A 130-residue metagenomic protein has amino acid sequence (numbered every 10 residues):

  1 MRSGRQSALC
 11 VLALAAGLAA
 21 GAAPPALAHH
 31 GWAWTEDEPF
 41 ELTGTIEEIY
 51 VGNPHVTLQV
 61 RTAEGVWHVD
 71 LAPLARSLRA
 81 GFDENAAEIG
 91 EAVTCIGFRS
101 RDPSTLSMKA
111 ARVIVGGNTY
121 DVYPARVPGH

Functional and structural regions predicted by a protein language model:
M1-L12: Bacterial N-terminal signal peptides that target proteins for export
C10-G21: Bacterial N-terminal signal peptides
A26-F40: Short boundary/loop segments of OB/S1/cold-shock single-stranded nucleic-acid-binding domains
G44-I46: Conserved hydrophobic positions within beta-strands
G52-R61: Short aromatic-glycine-enriched beta-strand elements
G65-L74: A short macromolecule-binding patch
R79-C95: Short nucleic-acid-contacting surface segments enriched for D/E, G, S/T with interspersed K/R
S100-P124: OB-fold/S1-family single-stranded nucleic acid-binding modules
